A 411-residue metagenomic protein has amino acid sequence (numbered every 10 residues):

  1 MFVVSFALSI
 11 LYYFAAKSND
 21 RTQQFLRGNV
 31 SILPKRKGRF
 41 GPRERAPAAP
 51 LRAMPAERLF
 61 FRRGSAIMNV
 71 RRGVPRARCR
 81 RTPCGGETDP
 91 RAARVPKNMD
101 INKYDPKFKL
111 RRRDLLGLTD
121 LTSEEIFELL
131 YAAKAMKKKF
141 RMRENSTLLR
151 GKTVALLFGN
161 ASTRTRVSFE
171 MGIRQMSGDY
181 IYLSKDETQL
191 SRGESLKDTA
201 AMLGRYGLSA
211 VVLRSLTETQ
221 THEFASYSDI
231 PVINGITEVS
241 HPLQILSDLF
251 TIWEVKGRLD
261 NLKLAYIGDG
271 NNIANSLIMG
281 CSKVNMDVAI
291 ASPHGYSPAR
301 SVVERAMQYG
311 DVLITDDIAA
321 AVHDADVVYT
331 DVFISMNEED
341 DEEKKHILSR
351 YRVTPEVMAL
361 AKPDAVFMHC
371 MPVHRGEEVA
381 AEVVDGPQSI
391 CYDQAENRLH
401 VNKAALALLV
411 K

Functional and structural regions predicted by a protein language model:
M1-L26: A hydrophobic, multi-pass inner-membrane permease signature
S9, N29-S31, F40-P50, M54-P55 (+3 more regions): Intrinsic, low-complexity polybasic segments
M99-V167, M171: Positively charged, low-complexity intrinsically disordered leader regions
R141-R143, T147-W253, R375: Phosphate/diphosphate ligand-binding glycine-rich loop within oxidoreductases
G159-M171, K256-T330: Glycine-rich phosphate/diphosphate-binding loop of Rossmann-like nucleotide-binding domains
M307-E382: Rossmann-like adenosine-cofactor binding region
D364-A365, M371-K411: Adenosine-phosphate binding glycine-rich loop
